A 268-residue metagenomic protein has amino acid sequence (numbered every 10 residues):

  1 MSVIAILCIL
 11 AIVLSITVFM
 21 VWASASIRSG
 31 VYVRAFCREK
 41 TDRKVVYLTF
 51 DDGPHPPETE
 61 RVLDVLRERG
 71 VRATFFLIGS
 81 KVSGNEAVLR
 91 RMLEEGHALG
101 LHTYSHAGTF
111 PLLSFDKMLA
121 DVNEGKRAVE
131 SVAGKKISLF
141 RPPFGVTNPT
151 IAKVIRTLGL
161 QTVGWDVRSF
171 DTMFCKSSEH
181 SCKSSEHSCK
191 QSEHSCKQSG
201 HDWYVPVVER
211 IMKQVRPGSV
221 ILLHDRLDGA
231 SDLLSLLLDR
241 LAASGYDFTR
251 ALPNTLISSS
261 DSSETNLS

Functional and structural regions predicted by a protein language model:
M1-A5, S262-S268: Short, Lys/Arg-enriched, disordered terminal segments
M1-C37: N-terminal membrane-anchoring alpha-helices
I6, F36, A87, V208-E209: Short, charged beta->alpha transition segments
I6-T17, K40, R69-K81, I137-L139 (+1 more regions): Short charge-dense sequence patches
C8-I9, V18-A23, V71-R72, L112 (+1 more regions): N-terminal start-of-chain detector that recognizes signal peptides and the immediate post-cleavage beginning
S24-L113, K117-I137, D228, D247 (+1 more regions): Active-site beta->alpha N-cap acidic-glycine motif
H106-I257, T265-N266: Catalytic domains of cell-wall/extracellular-matrix polysaccharide-remodeling enzymes, centered on de-N-acetylation
